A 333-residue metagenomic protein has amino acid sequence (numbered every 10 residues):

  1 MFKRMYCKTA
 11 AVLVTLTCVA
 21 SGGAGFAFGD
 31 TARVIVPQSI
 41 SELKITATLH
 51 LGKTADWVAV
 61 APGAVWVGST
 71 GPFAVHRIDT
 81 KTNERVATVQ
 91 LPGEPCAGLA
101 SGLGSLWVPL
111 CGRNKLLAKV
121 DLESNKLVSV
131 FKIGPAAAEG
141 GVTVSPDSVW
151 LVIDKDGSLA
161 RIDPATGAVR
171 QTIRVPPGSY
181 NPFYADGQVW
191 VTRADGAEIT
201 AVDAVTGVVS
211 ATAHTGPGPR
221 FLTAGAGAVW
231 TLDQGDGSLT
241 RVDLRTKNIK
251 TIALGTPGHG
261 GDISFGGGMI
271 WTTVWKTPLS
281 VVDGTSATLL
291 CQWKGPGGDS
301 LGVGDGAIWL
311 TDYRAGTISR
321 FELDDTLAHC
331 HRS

Functional and structural regions predicted by a protein language model:
M1-F2, A27: Short, aromatic- and cysteine-enriched interfacial helices/patches that mediate contacts at lipid membranes
F2-V12: Bacterial N-terminal signal peptides that target proteins for export
T15-S333: Predominantly soluble domains enriched in secretory-pathway, periplasmic, or organellar proteins
